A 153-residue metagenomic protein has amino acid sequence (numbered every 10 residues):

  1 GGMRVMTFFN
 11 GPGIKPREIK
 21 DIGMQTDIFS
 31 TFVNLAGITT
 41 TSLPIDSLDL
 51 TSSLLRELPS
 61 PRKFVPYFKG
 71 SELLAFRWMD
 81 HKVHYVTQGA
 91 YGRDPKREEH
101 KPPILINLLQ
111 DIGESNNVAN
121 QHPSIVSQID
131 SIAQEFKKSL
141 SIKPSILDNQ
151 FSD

Functional and structural regions predicted by a protein language model:
G1-I14, M24: Histidine-centered active-site microenvironments of extracellular/periplasmic hydrolases and transferases
G2, S60-P61, E135: Intrinsically disordered, low-complexity sequence elements enriched in Ser/Thr/Gly/Pro
T7-F8, L43, L147: Residues at secondary-structure transition points
F8, P66-Y67, S141: General helical structural elements
N10, N34, K138: Short polybasic/polar patches that bind polyanions
G13-D21, T26-I104, L108: C-terminal cap/loop subdomain of S1 sulfatases and analogous C-terminal strand-loop tails that border
I28, L73-L74, W78, V83 (+3 more regions): Long, internal low-complexity/basic segments
